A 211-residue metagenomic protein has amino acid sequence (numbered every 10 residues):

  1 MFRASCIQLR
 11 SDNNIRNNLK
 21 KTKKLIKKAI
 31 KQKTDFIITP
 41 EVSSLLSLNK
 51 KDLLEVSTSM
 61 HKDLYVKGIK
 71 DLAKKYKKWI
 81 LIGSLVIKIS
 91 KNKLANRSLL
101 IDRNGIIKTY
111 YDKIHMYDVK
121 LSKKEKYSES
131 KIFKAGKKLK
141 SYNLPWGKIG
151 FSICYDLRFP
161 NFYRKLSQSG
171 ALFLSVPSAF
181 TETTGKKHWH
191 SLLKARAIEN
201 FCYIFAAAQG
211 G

Functional and structural regions predicted by a protein language model:
M1-S5: Extreme N-terminal starter segment of soluble prokaryotic enzymes
C6-Q8, T34-V56, P177: Short, conserved active-site loops that position catalytic residues or coordinate cofactors/metal ions across diverse
Q8-I15: Short polar catalytic/cofactor-binding loops
L19-I37, Y163-R164: Short amphipathic alpha-helices and their capping/turn segments at secondary-structure boundaries
D35-E41, I80-S84, A206: Short beta-strand segments at enzyme active-site cores
E55-K67, K126-F133: A short acidic, glycine-rich active-site loop that binds or catalyzes chemistry on phosphate/adenosine moieties
M60-I82, K148, L157-G211: CN hydrolase (nitrilase-like) catalytic-core segments centered on the catalytic cysteine and neighboring Lys/Glu
I89-S169, E182-L192: Active-site catalytic loop in hydrolytic enzyme cores
